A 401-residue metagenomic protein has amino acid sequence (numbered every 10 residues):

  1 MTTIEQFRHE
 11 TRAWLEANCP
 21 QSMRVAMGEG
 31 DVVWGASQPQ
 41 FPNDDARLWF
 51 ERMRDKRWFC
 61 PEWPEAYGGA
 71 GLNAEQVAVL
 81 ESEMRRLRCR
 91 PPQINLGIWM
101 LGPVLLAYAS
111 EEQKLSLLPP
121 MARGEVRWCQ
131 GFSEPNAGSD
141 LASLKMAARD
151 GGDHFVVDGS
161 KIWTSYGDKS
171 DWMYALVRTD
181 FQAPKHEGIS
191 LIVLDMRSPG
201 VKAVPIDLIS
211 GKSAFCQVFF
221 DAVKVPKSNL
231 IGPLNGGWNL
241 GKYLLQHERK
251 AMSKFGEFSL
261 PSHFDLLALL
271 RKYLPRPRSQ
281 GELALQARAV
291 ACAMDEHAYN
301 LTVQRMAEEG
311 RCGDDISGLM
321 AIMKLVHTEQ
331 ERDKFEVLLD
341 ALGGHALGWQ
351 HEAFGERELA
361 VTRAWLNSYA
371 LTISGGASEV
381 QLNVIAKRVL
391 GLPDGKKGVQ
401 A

Functional and structural regions predicted by a protein language model:
M1-N95, S116-R123, L267-L274, R278 (+5 more regions): Amphipathic, small/basic residue-rich leader segments at the start of a protein or domain
M27-G28, P275, H297-A353: C-terminal helix-coil-helix/basic helical segment that borders enzyme active sites and/or dimer interfaces and provides
E75, V79-L80, M100, L240-H247 (+2 more regions): Glycine-rich phosphate/cofactor-binding loops in nucleotide/flavin-utilizing enzymes
Q93-E112, G138: N-terminal glycine-rich flavin-associated loop
G124-F132, L176: A short, Trp-centered hydrophobic/proline-enriched beta-strand micro-motif
K145, H154, D158-V204: A short core secondary-structure module
I162-G167, I209-S210, A370-A377: Glycine-rich phosphate/pyrophosphate-binding beta-alpha loops
V201-L301, L371: Glycine-rich beta->alpha junctions and the first turn(s) of the following alpha-helix
